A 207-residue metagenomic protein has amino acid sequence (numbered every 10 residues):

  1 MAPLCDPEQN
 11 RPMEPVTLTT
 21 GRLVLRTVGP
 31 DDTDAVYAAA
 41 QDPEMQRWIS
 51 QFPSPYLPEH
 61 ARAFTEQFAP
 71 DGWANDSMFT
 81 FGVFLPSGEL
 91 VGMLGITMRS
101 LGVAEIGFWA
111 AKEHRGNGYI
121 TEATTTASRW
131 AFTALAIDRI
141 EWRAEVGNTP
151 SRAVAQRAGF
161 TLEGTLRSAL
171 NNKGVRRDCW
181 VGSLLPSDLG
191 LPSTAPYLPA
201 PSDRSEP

Functional and structural regions predicted by a protein language model:
M1-R47, T80-P207: Acyl-donor (CoA/ACP) binding surface of acyl/acetyltransferases
A40, I49, G72-A74: Hydrophobic residues in alpha-helical segments
Q46-Q67: Conserved GNAT-fold acetyl-CoA-binding loop/helix
P53-L57, F79, G147: Short, conserved alpha-helical segments within structured domains
E66-G82: A short helix-loop-beta-strand connector motif used in the catalytic cores of GNAT acetyltransferases and, in some
